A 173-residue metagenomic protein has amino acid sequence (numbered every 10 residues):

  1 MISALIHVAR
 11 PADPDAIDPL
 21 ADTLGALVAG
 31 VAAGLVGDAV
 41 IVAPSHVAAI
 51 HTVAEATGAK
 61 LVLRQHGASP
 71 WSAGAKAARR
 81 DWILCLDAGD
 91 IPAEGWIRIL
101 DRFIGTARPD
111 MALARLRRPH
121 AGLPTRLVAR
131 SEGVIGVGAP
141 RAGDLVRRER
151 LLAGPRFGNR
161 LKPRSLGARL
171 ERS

Functional and structural regions predicted by a protein language model:
M1-A29: N-proximal low-complexity "stem/linker" segments adjacent to membrane-targeting elements
A12-D13, A39-H51, E55: A conserved acidic beta->alpha catalytic loop
P44, L86-A88: Active-site acidic Asp-centered loop
A56-V62: Active-site regions of enzymes building and remodeling cell-envelope glycoconjugates
R64-A78: Glycine-rich, basic loop-to-helix element that forms the pyrophosphate-binding segment of sugar-nucleotide handling
I83: Short aromatic/hydrophobic "clamp" motif used to bind/position activated sugar donors
I91-T125: Conserved donor NDP-sugar-binding/catalytic core segment of glycosyltransferases
P140-S173: C-terminal catalytic/acceptor-binding lobe
